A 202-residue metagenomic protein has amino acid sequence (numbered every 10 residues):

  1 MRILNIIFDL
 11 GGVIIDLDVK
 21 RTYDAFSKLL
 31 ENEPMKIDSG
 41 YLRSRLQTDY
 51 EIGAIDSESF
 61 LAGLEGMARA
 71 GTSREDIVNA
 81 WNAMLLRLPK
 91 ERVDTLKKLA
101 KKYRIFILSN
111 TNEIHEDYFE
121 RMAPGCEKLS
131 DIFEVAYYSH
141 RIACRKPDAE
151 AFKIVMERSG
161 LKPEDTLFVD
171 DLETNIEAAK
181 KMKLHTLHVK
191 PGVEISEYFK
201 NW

Functional and structural regions predicted by a protein language model:
M1-L4, F8, E113, F119-W202: Asp-based, Mg2+/Mn2+-dependent phosphohydrolase catalytic module
R2-K90, D94, K101, H115-E116 (+1 more regions): N-terminal helical cap/lid subdomain that shapes the substrate entry/recognition surface in HAD-like hydrolases
D9-G12, G53, L99, I107 (+2 more regions): Generic structural signal for small/hydrophobic residues in well-ordered secondary structure, especially within
D94-K97, K101, E157, E177: Surface-exposed alpha-helical segments enriched in charged/polar residues
K101-K102, I132: Structured helix-beta-strand junction loops
K102-R104, L184: A generic structural motif
R104-L108, N112-E113: Structured, non-catalytic alpha/beta "coupling" segments that mediate domain-domain communication and provide generic
